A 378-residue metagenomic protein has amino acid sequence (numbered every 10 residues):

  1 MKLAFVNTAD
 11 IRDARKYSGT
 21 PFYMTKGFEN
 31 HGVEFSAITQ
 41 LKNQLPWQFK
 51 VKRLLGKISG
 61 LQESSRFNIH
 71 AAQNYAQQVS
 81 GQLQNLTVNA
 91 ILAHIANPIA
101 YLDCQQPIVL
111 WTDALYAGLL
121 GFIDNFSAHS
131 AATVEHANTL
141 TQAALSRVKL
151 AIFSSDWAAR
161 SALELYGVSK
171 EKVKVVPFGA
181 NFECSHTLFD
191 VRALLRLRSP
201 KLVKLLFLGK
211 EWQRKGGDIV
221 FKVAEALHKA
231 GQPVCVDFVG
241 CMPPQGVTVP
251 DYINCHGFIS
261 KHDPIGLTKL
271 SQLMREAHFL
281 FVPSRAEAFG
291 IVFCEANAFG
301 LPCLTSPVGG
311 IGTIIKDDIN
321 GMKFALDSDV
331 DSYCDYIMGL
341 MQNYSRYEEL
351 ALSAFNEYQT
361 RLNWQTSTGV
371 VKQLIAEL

Functional and structural regions predicted by a protein language model:
S130-A151: Membrane-proximal helix-turn-helix segments that form the acceptor-binding/catalytic region of lipid-linked
W157, G179: Carbohydrate-associated surface elements
A193-K215, F221-A226, V236-D237: Conserved donor-binding/catalytic core segment of Leloir-type glycosyltransferases
G240-F279: Nucleotide-activated donor-binding/catalytic signature segment of Leloir-type glycosyltransferases, i.e., the conserved
R285: Aromatic "clamp/platform" in nucleotide-sugar-dependent glycosyltransferases that forms part of the donor/acceptor
P302-T305, I315: Short hydrophobic beta-strand element within catalytic cores of glycosyltransferases and related nucleotide-activated
G312-M338, S345-R346: Change "using UDP/GDP/dTDP sugars" to "using nucleotide sugars
G339, R346-R361, V370: A short, well-ordered alpha-helix in the C-terminal region of glycosyltransferases
